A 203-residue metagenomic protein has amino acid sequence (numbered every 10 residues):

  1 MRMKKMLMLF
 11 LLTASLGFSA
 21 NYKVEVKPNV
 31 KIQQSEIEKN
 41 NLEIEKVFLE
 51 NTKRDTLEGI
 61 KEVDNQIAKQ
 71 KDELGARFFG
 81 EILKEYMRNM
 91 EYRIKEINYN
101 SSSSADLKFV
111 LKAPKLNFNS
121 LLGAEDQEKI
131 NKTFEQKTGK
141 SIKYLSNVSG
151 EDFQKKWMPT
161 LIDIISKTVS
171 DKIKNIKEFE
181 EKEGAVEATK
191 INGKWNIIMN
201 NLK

Functional and structural regions predicted by a protein language model:
M1-M3: N-terminal secretory signal peptides that target proteins for export/translocation
M6-S15: Sec-dependent N-terminal signal peptides
N21-R93, Y99: Core segments of small alpha/beta cavity-forming domains
K53, D64-I67, N131, E135 (+3 more regions): Residue-level detector of alpha-helical secondary structure
D55, P114-L116, W195: Primarily extracytoplasmic ectodomains and periplasmic/lumenal surface modules that are beta-strand-rich
F79-I165: Surface-exposed, charged secondary-structure patches
K132-V148, D152, D171-K203: Short beta-strand edge/turn micro-motifs at domain boundaries
